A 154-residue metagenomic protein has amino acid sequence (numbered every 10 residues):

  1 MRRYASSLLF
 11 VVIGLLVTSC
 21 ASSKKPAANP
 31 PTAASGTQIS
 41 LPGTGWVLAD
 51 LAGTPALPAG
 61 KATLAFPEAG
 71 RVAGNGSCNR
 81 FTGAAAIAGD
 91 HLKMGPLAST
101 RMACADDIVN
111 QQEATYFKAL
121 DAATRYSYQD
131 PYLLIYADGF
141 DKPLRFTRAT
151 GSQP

Functional and structural regions predicted by a protein language model:
R2-L8, T18-P154: Lipid interaction determinants
I13-V17: Hydrophobic core
